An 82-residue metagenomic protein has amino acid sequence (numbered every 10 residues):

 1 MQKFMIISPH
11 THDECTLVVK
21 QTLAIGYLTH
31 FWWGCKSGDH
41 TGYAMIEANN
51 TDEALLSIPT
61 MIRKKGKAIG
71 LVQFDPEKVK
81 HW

Functional and structural regions predicted by a protein language model:
M1-W82: Conserved, structured core segments of small domains
